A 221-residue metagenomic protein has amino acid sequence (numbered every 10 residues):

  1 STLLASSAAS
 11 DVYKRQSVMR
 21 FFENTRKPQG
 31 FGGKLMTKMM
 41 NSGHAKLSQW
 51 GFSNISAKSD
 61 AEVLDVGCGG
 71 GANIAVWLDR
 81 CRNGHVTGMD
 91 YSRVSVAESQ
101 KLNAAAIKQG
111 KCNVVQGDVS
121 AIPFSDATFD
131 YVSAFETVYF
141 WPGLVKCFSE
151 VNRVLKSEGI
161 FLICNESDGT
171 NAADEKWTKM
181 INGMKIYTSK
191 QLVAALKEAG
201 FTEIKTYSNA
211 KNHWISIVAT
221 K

Functional and structural regions predicted by a protein language model:
S1-Y13: Single conserved hydrophobic/aromatic residue that forms the stacking wall/gate of nucleotide- or nucleobase-binding
R15-N41, A45, I160-V218: C-terminal alpha-helical "lid/dimerization" subdomain adjacent to the S-adenosyl-L-methionine
S42-A61, V76: Conserved alpha-helix/loop element of class I SAM-dependent methyltransferases that forms part of the SAM/SAH-binding
I55-A57, R80-C81, L155: A generic alpha-to-beta junction signature in SAM-dependent methyltransferases
E62-A121: Class I SAM-dependent methyltransferase SAM/SAH-binding core
S120-Y131: A short acidic, Gly/Pro-enriched loop at the edge of an enzyme's catalytic core that lines a small-molecule cofactor
Y131-L144: A short SAM/SAH-binding and catalytic strip from SAM-dependent methyltransferases
V145-S157: A short glycine-rich, Lys/Arg-flanked "PGG" loop and its adjoining helix->strand segment in the class I
